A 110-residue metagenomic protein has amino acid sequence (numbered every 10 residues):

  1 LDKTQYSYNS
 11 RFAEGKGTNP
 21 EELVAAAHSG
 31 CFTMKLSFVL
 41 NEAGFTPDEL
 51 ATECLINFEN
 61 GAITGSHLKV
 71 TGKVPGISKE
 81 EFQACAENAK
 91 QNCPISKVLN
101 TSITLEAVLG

Functional and structural regions predicted by a protein language model:
L1-A26, T33-G110: Extended beta-strand/beta-hairpin segments
